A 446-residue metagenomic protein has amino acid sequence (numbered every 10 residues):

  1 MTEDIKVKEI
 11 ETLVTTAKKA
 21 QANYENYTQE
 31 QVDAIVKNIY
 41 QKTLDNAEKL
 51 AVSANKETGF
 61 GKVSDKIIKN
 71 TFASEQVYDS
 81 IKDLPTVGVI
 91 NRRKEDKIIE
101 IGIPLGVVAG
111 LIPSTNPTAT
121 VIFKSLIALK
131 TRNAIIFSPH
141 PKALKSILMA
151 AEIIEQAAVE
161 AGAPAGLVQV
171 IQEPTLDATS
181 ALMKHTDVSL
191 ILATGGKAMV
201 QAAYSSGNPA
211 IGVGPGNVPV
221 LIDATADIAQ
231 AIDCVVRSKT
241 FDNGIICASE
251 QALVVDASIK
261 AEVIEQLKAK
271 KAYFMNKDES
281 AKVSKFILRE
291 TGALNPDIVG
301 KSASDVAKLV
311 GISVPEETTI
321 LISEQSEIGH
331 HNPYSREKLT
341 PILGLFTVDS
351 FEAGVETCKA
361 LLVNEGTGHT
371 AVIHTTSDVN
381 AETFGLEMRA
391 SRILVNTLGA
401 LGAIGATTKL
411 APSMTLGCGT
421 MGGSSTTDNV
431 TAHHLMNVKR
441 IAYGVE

Functional and structural regions predicted by a protein language model:
M1-I99, I127, A269: N-terminal Rossmann-like NAD(P)+-binding subdomain of aldehyde/semialdehyde dehydrogenases
D4-V7, I122, V200-G329: ALDH superfamily catalytic-core signature
L13-T15, G212-G214, N243-C247, N332-L339 (+1 more regions): Short, flexible turn/loop "capping" segments at secondary-structure junctions
V14, K18-Q21, E25-T28, V36-A47 (+13 more regions): Structural signal for hydrophobic packing residues in well-ordered secondary-structure cores of soluble enzyme domains
E25, I312-E446: Conserved C-terminal structural/oligomerization subdomain of aldehyde/semialdehyde dehydrogenase
N26-E30, P164-L167, N243-I246, Y273-S284 (+4 more regions): Flexible, glycine/charged-enriched surface loops at secondary-structure junctions
T86-Q230: Rossmann-like NAD(P) dinucleotide-binding subdomain of oxidoreductase/dehydrogenase enzymes
